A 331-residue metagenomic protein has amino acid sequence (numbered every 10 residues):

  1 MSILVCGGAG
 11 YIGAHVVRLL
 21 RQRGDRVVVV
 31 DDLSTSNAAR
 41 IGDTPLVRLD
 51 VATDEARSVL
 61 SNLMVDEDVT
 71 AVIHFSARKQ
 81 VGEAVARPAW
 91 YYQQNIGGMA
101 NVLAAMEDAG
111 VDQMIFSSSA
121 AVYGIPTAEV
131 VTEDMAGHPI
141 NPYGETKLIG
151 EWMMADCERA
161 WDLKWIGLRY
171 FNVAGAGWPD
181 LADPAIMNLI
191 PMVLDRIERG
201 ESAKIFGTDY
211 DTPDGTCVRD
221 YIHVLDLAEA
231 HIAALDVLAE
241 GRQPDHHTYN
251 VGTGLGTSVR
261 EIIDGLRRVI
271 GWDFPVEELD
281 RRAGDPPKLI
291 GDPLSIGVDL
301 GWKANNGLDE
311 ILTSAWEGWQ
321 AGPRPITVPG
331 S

Functional and structural regions predicted by a protein language model:
M1-V173: N-terminal Rossmann-like NAD(P)+-binding domain of SDR-like oxidoreductases, especially those catalyzing
A38, A86, A128, A136 (+7 more regions): Short capping/connector residues at structural and topological boundaries
A38, G167, F171-L189, R199-Y221: Short, flexible, glycine-rich and Lys/Arg-enriched loop motifs at helix boundaries that contact anionic partners
S58, G97-N101, W152, P191 (+3 more regions): Short, contiguous clusters of charged residues that form electrostatic/catalytic patches at enzyme active sites, used
Y92, I140-L148, D183-P191, D220-Y221 (+1 more regions): Short-chain dehydrogenase/reductase
I197-S331: C-terminal substrate-binding subdomain of Rossmann-fold SDR/epimerase-dehydratase oxidoreductases
